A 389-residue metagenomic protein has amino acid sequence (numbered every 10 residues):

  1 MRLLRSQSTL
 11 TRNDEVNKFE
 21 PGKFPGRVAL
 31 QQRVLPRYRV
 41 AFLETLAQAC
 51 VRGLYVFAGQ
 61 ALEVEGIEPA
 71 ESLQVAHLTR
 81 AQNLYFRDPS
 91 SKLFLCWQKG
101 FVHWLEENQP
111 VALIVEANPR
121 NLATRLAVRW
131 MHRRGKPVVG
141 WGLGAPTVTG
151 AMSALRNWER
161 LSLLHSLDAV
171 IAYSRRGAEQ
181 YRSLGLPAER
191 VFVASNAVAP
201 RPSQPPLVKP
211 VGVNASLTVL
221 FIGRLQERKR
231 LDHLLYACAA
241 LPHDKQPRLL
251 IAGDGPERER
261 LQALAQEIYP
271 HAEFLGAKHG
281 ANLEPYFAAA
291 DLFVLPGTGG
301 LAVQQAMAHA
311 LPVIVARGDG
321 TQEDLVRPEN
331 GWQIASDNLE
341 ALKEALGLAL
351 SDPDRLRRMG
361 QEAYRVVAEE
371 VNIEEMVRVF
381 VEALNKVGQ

Functional and structural regions predicted by a protein language model:
A117-L122, K136-A154, S166-A169: A short, histidine- and acid-enriched strand-loop-helix "catalytic/donor-clamping" loop that lines the nucleotide-sugar
R160-P205: Donor nucleotide-sugar binding/catalytic pocket of nucleotide-sugar-dependent glycosyltransferases
L207-C238, L250: Conserved donor-binding/catalytic core segment of Leloir-type glycosyltransferases
E259-K278: Nucleotide-activated donor-binding/catalytic signature segment of Leloir-type glycosyltransferases, i.e., the conserved
A277-K278, E284-A290, A306-M307: Short alpha-helical donor nucleotide-sugar binding micro-motif in glycosyltransferases
A288-T298, L311-P312: Acidic donor-binding loop of glycosyltransferase active sites
R327-P328, W332-L339, L348-D354: Conserved acidic donor-binding segment of nucleotide-sugar-dependent glycosyltransferases
L348, R355-E369, M376: A short, well-ordered alpha-helix in the C-terminal region of glycosyltransferases
